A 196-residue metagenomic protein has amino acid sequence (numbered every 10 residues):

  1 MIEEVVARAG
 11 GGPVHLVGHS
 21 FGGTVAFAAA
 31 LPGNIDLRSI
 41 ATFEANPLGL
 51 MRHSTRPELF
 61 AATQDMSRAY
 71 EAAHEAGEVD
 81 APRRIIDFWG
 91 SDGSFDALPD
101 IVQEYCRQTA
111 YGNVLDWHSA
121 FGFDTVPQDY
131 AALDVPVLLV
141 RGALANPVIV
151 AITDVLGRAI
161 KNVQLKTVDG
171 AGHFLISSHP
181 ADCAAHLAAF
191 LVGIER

Functional and structural regions predicted by a protein language model:
M1-V14: Conserved acidic catalytic loop of the alpha/beta-hydrolase fold
R8, A73, H186-I194: C-terminal alpha-helix
G12-S54: Conserved hydrolase catalytic core segment
D36-R38, V163, A171: Core-facing hydrophobic residues within beta-strands of well-ordered domains
N46-E75: A catalytic-pocket lid/entrance helix-loop region that shapes and gates access to the active site across common
E75-G112: Conserved alpha/beta-hydrolase catalytic His-Asp/Glu region
V102-R158, Q164-T167: Conserved serine/cysteine hydrolase catalytic core
V168-A184: Catalytic histidine-centered segment of alpha/beta-hydrolase-like enzymes
